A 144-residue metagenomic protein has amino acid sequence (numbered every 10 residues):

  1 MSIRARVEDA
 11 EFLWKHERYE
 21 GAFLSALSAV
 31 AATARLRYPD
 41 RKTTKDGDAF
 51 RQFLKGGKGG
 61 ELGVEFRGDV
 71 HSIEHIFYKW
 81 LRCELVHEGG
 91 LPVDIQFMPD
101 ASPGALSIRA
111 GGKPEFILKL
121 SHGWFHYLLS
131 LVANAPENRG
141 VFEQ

Functional and structural regions predicted by a protein language model:
M1-F53, D69-I73, F77, H87 (+1 more regions): Amphipathic alpha-helical interface elements
K55-Q144: Long, charged low-complexity segments
